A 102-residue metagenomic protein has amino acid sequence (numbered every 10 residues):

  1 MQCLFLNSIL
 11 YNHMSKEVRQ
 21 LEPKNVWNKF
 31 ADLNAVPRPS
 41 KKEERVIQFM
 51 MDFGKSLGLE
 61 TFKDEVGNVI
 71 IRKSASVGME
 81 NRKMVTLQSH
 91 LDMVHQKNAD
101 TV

Functional and structural regions predicted by a protein language model:
L10-V36: N-terminal hydrophobic or amphipathic helices/low-complexity stretches enriched in small/hydrophobic/Pro/Gly
V26-F30, V46-F49, Q88: Bulky hydrophobic/aromatic packing residues
F30-L33, I71, M93, V102: Generic hydrophobic, helix-prone segments enriched in Leu/Val/Ile
A31-N34, G54, G58, H95: Structural signal for hydrophobic packing residues in well-ordered secondary-structure cores of soluble enzyme domains
P39-V85: A non-catalytic alpha/beta surface segment that caps or lines the substrate-entry region of metallo-dependent hydrolase
M79-V102: Active-site metal-coordination/substrate-binding segment of hydrolases, especially metallo-dependent peptidases
